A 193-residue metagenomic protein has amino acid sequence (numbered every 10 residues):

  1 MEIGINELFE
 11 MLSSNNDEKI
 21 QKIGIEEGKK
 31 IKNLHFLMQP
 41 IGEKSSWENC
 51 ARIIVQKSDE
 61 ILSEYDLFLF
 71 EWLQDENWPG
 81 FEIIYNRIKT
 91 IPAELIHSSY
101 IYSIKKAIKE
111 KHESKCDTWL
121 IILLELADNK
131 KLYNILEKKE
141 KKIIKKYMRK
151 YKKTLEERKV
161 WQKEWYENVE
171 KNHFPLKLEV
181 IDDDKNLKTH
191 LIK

Functional and structural regions predicted by a protein language model:
M1-E10, K30-P40, D59-E71, A93-K106 (+1 more regions): Amphipathic alpha-helical scaffolding segments comprising HEAT/armadillo-like alpha-solenoid repeats
M1-N6, K19, L126-K193: Eukaryotic acidic, Ser/Thr-rich intrinsically disordered low-complexity regions
E10, E18-K30, E48-E60, E71-D75 (+2 more regions): Structural detector for internal amphipathic alpha-helices that build alpha-solenoid repeat scaffolds
M11-N16, P40-S45, Q74-P79, K106-S114 (+1 more regions): Short coil turns that connect the paired helices of HEAT/ARM alpha-solenoid repeats
H35-R52: Generic amphipathic, hydrophobic interface segment in small proteins and small subunits
Q39, V55, F81-I83, S98-S103 (+4 more regions): Short, charged low-complexity intrinsically disordered segments located at boundaries of structured domains
K89-I96, A107-H112, K171: Short amphipathic alpha-helical patches
